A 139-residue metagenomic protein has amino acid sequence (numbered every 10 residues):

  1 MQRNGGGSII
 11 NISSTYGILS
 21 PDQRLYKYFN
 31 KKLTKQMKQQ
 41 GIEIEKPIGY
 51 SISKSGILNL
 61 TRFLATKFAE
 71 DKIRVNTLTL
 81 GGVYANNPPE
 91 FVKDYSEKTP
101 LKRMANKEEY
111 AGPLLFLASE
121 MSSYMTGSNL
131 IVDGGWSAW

Functional and structural regions predicted by a protein language model:
Q2-R3, S51, F68-E70, V83 (+1 more regions): A short hydrophobic alpha-helix cap/turn motif
I10-E70: Catalytic loop of short-chain dehydrogenase/reductase
S13, R74-Y84, A118, I131-D133: Conserved SDR Rossmann-fold cofactor-binding beta-strand/turn motif
I18-Q23, T77-F91: Short beta-loop-alpha junction of Rossmann-like oxidoreductase domains
T61-R62, A111-L114, A118: Short-chain dehydrogenase/reductase
A69, R74, M125-G127: Short, small/polar-rich loop/turn modules that mediate ligand/substrate recognition or access, typified
T99-Y110, M121: A conserved structural motif in NAD(P)-dependent oxidoreductases
L115, T126-W139: Short C-terminal tail/terminal secondary-structure segment of NAD(P)H-dependent dehydrogenase/reductase domains
